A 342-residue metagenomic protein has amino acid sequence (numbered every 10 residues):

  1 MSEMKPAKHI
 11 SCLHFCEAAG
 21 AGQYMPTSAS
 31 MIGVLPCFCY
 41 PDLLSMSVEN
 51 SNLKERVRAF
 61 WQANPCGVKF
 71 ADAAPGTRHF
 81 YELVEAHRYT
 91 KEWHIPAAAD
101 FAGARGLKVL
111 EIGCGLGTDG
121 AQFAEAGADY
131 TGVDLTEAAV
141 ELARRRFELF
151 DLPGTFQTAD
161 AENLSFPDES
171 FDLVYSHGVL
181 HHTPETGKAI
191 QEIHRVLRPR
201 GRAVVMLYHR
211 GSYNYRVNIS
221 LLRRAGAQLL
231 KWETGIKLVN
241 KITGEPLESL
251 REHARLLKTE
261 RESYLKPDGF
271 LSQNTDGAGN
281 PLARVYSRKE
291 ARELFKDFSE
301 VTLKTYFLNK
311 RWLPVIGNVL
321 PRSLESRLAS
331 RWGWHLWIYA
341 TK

Functional and structural regions predicted by a protein language model:
M46-R105, T118, Q122: Conserved class I S-adenosyl-L-methionine
A104-N163: Class I SAM-dependent methyltransferase SAM/SAH-binding core
E162-L173: A short acidic, Gly/Pro-enriched loop at the edge of an enzyme's catalytic core that lines a small-molecule cofactor
L173-E185: A short SAM/SAH-binding and catalytic strip from SAM-dependent methyltransferases
G187-P199: A short glycine-rich, Lys/Arg-flanked "PGG" loop and its adjoining helix->strand segment in the class I
R202-Y264: Conserved class I S-adenosyl-L-methionine
P281-T305: Short alpha-helix
S299, P321-K342: Core SAM-dependent methyltransferase catalytic element
